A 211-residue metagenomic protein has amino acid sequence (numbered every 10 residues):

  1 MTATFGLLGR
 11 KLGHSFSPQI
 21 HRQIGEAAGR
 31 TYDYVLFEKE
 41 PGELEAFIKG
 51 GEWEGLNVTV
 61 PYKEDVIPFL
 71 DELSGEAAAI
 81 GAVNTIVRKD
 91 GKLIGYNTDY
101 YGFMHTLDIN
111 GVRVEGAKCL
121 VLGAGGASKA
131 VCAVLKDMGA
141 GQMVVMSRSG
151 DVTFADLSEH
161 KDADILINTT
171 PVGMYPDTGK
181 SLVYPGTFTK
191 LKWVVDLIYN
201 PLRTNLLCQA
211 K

Functional and structural regions predicted by a protein language model:
T2-I109: Phosphate/diphosphate ligand-binding glycine-rich loop within oxidoreductases
G9, G95-Y100, L107-V112, G116-A140: Glycine-rich adenosine-cofactor-binding loop
K11, G125, S149, N200: Residues in the short beta-alpha loop(s) of Rossmann-like NAD(P)-binding domains
V58-I67, G126-A127, P171-M174, N200: Short glycine-rich anion-binding loops that position phosphate/pyrophosphate groups of nucleotides and phosphorylated
R88, G139-G141, T189-K192: A short helix->loop->beta-strand "cap" motif at the edges of active sites that frequently abuts
D137-F154: NAD(P)-binding Rossmann-fold cofactor-contacting core
G150-K211: Rossmann-like adenosine-cofactor binding region
